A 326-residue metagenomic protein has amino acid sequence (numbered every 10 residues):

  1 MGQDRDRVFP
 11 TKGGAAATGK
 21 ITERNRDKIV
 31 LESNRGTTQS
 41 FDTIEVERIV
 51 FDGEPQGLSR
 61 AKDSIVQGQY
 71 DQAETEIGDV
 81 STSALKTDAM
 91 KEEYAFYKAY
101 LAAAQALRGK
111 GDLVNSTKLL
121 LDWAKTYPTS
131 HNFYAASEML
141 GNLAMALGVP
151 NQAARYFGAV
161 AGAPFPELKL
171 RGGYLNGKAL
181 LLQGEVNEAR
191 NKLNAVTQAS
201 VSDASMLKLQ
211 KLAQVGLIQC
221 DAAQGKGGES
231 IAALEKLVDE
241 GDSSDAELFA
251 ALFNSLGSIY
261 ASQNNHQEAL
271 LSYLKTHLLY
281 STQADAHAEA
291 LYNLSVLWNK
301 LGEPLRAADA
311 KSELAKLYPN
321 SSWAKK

Functional and structural regions predicted by a protein language model:
M1-L147, N151, R155, G162 (+8 more regions): Compositionally biased alpha-helical segments
V66, A104, A146, L182 (+5 more regions): Register position in tetratricopeptide repeats
N187, G227, N265-H266, G302-R306: Structural helix-adjacent loops and short alpha-helical linkers that scaffold large soluble proteins
M206-D239, S255-I259, W323: Alpha-helical scaffold segments of alpha-solenoid architecture
L271-L278, Y292-S322: TPR/TPR-like (Sel1-like) alpha-helical repeat modules
